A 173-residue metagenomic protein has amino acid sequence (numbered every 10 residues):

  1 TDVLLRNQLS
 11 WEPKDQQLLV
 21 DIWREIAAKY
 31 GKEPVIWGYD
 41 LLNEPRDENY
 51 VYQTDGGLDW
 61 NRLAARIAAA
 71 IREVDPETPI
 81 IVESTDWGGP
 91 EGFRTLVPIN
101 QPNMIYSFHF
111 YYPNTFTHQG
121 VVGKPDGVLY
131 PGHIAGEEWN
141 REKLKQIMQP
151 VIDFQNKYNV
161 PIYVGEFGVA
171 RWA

Functional and structural regions predicted by a protein language model:
T1-P79, S84-F93, Q101-N103: Active-site mouth of glycoside hydrolases
P79-I80, G88-P90, R94-A173: Substrate-binding clefts and catalytic carboxylate motifs of secreted carbohydrate-active enzymes
